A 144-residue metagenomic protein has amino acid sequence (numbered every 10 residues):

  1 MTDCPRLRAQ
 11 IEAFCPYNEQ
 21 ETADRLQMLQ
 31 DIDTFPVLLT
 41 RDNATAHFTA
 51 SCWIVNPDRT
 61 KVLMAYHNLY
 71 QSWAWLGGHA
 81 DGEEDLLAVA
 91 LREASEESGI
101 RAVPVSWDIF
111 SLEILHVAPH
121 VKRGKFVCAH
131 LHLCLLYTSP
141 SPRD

Functional and structural regions predicted by a protein language model:
T2-C15, H130-H132, R143: Nudix hydrolase/Nudix homology domain
P16-S51: Acidic, metal-coordinating catalytic segment for phosphate/diphosphate chemistry, firing primarily on the Nudix
L39-W75: N-terminal strand-loop-strand
D42-A44, K125-C128: Short Gly/Pro-enriched turn/cap motifs at secondary-structure boundaries
T60-V103: Conserved Nudix-box catalytic region and its N-terminal flanking loop in Nudix hydrolases and closely related
R101-S111: A short coil-to-beta-strand element that immediately follows conserved catalytic motifs
H116-V121, F126, H132: Non-DNA-binding regulatory cores of transcription-related proteins, predominantly C-terminal effector-binding
Y137-D144: Conserved small/polar residues in nucleotide/adenosyl-binding loops
